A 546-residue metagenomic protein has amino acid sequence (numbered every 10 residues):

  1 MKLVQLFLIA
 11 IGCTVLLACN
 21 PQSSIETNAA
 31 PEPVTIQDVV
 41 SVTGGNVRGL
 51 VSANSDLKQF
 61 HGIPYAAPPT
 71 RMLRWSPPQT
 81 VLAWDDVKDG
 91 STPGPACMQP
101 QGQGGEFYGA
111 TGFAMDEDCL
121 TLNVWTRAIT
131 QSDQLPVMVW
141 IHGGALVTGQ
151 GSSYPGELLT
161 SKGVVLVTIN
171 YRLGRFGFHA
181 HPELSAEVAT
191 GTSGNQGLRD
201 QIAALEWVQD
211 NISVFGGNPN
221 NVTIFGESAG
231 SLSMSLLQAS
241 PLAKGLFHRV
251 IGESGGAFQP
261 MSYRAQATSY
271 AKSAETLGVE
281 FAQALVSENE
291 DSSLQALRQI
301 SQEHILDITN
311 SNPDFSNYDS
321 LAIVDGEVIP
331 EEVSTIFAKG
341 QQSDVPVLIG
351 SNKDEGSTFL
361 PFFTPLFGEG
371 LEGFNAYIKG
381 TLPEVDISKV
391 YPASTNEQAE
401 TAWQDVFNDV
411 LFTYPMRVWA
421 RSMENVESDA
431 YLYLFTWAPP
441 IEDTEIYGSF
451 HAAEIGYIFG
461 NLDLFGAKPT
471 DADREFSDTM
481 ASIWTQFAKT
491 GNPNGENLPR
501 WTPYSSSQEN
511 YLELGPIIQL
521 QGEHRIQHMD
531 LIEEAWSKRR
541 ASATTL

Functional and structural regions predicted by a protein language model:
M1-F7: Bacterial N-terminal signal peptides that target proteins for export
V15-A18: C-terminal motif of bacterial Sec signal peptides marking the signal peptidase cleavage site
N20-N195, P219, A467-M480, K489-R500 (+4 more regions): Non-catalytic accessory segments of hydrolases
F60, E117-T121, P136, G163 (+7 more regions): Extracellular structured ligand-interaction cores
G102-E288, E327-P330, T335-F362, G495: Serine-hydrolase-like catalytic core of hydrolytic proteins
M138, T168, I202-L205, Q209 (+12 more regions): Non-transmembrane alpha-helical segments in soluble domains of secreted/periplasmic/extracellular proteins
R172-G174, F225-A229, L434-P439, P499-S505: Short, solvent-exposed turn/loop segments enriched in Gly/Ser/Thr/Pro and often Arg
R249, A257-F258, S262, Q295-D471 (+2 more regions): Substrate-gating cap/lid region and adjacent catalytic-acid/histidine neighborhood within extracellular/lumenal
